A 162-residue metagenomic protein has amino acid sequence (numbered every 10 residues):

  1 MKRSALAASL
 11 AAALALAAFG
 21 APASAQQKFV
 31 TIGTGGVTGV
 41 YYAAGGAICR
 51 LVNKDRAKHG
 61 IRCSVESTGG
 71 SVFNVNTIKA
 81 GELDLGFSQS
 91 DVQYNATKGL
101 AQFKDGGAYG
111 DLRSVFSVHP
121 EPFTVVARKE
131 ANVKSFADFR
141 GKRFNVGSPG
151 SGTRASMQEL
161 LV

Functional and structural regions predicted by a protein language model:
M1-L10: Bacterial N-terminal signal peptides that target proteins for export
S9-A18: Bacterial N-terminal signal peptides
F19-A25: Sec/Tat signal peptide C-region and signal peptidase I cleavage site
Q27, E82-D84, D111, G141-K142: Loop/turn elements at helix/coil->beta-strand transitions in domains of secreted/extracellular proteins
F29-K54, E121-V162: Bilobed "Venus flytrap"/periplasmic-binding protein-like clamshell domains and structurally analogous long
C49-L51, S64-G106: Pocket-flanking alpha-helical
R56-C63: A generic structural motif
K104-V118, F123: A structural signal for short loop-to-beta-strand junctions that line the ligand-binding cleft of periplasmic/secreted
